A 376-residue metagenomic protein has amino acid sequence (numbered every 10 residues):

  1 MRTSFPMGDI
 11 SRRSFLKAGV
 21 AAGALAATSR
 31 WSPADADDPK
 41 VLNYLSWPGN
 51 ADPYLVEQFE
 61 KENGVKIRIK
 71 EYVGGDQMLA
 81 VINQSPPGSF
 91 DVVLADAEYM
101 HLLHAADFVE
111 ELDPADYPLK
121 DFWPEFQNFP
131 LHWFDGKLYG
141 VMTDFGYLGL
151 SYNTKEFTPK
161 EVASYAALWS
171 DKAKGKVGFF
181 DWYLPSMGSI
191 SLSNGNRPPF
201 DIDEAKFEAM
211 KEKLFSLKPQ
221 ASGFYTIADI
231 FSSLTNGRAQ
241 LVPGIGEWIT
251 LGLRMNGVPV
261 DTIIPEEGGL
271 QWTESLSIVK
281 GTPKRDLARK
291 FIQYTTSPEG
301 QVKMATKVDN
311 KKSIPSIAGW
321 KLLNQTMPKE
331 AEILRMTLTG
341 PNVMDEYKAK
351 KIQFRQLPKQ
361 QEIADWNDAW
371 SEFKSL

Functional and structural regions predicted by a protein language model:
M1-S14, A18-A22: N-terminal secretory signal peptides
D37-L102: Early extracytoplasmic/lumenal segment of secretory-pathway proteins
G75, L94-T235: Extracytoplasmic ligand-binding site segments that recognize negatively charged/polar headgroups
D91-L94, G223, Q240-I245: Paired acidic/hydrophobic, glycine-rich loop segments that form the ligand-binding mouth/hinge of periplasmic-binding
F207-S216, G246, R254-K280: Periplasmic-binding protein-like
D229-I249: Oxyanion-binding "anion nests"
S232, N342-L376: Conserved C-terminal helix/tail region of periplasmic/extracytoplasmic solute-binding proteins
V279-K348: Mature extracytoplasmic/periplasmic domains
